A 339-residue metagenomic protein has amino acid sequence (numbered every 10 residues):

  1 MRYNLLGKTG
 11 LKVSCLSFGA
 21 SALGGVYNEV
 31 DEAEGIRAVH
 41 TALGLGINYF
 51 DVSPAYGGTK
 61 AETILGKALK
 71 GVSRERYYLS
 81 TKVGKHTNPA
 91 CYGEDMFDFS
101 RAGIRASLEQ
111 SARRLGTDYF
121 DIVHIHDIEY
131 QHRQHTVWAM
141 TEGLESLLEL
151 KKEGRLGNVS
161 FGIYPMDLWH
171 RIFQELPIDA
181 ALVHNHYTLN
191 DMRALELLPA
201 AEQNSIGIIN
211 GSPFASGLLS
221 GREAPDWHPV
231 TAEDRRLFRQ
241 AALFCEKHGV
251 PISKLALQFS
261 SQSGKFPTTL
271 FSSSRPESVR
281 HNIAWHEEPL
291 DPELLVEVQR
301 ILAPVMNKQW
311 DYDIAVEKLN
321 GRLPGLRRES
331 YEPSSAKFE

Functional and structural regions predicted by a protein language model:
M1-Y77: N-terminal binding-site loop/beta-alpha segment at the start of enzyme catalytic domains that lines or forms
L6, F18, G35, F50 (+11 more regions): Conserved, mostly hydrophobic/aromatic
T9-Y27, S80-D95, H124-D127, L219: N-terminal small/glycine-rich loop or linker at the start of catalytic domains across soluble metabolic enzymes
S21-A33, A90-R105, Q134-T136: Active-site mouth loops of central-metabolism enzymes
E29-A42, S100-L115, Y164-R171: Short, acidic/polar
G66-T81, E142-E153: Alpha-helix-loop-beta-strand connector modules within alpha/beta enzyme cores
A112-R133: Active-site groove signature of glycoside hydrolases
I128-V305, Q309-A315, L319-E339: Beta/alpha (TIM)-barrel catalytic core signal, keyed to glycine-rich beta->alpha loops juxtaposed to Asp/Glu that bind
